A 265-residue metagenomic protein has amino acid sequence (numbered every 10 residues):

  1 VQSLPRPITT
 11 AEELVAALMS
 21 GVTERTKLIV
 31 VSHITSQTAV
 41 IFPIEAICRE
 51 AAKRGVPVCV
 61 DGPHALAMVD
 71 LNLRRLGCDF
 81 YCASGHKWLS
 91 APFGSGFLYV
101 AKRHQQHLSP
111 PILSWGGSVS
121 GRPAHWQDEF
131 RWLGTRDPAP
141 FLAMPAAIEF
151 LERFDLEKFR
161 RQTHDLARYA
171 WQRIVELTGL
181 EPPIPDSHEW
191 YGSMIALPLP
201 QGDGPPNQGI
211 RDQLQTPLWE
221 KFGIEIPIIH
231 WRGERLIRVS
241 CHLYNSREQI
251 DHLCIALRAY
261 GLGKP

Functional and structural regions predicted by a protein language model:
V1-P265: Pyridoxal 5′-phosphate
